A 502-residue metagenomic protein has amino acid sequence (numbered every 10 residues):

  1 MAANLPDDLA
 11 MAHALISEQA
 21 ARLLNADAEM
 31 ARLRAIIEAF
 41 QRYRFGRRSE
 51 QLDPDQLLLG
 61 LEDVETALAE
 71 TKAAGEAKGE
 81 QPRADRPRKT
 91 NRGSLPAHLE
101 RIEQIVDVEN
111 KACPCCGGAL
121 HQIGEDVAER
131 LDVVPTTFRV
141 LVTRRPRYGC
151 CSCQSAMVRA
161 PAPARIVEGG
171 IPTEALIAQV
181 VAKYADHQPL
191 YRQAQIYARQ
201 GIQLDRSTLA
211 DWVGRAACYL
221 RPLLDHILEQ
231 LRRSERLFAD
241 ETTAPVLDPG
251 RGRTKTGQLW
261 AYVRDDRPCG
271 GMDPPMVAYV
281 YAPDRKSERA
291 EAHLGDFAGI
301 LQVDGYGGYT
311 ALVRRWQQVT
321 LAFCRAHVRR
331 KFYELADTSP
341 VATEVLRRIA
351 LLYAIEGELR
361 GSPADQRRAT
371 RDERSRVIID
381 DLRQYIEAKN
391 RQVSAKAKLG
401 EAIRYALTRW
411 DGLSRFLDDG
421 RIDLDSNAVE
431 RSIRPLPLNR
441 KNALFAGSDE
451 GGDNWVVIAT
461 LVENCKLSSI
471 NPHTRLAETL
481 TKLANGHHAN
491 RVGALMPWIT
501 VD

Functional and structural regions predicted by a protein language model:
M1-G170, F238-A239, P245, C269-D273 (+1 more regions): Short, flexible loop/hinge motifs at secondary-structure junctions
A2-A3, R88, S94, N110-K111 (+2 more regions): Catalytic center-proximal scaffold of phosphoryl-transfer enzymes
